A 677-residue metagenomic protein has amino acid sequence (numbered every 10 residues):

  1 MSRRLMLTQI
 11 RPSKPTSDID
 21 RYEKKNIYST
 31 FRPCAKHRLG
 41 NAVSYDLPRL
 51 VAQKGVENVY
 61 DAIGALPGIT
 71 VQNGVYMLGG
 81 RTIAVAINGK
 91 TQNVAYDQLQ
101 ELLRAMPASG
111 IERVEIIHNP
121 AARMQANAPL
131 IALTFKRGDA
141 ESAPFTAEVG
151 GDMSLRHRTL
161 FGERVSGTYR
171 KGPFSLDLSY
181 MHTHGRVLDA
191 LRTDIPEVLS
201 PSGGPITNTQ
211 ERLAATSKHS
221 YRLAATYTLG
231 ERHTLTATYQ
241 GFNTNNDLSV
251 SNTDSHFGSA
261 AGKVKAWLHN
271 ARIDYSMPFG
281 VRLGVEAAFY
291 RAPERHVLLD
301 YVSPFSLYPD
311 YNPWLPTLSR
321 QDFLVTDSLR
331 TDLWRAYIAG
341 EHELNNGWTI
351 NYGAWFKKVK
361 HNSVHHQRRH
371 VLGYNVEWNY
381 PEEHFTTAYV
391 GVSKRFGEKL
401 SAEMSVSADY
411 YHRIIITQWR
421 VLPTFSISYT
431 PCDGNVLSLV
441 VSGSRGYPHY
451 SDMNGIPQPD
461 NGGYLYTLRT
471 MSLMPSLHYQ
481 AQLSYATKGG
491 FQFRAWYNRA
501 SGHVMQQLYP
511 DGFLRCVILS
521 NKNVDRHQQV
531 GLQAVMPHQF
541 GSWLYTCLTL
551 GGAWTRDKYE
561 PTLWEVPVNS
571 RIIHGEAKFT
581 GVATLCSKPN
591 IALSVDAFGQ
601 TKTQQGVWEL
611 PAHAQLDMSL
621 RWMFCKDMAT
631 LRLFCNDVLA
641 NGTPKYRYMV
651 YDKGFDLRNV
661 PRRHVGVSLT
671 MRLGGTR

Functional and structural regions predicted by a protein language model:
S2-V51, V71-N73, G80-T82: Short, acidic, small-residue-rich periplasmic hinge/interaction motif at the N-terminus of Gram-negative outer-membrane
L5-S13, S17, Y28-R32, V59-A62 (+3 more regions): N-terminal periplasmic accessory domains that precede and gate Gram-negative outer-membrane beta-barrel machines
Y60-A95, R123: Extracytoplasmic beta-strand/coil segments of soluble accessory domains associated with Gram-negative outer-membrane
Q92-H118: Short acidic/polar hinge/loop motifs at secondary-structure boundaries that mediate gating or recognition
K218-N245, A261-V436, G489-N498, Q528-A553 (+1 more regions): Face-selective signature of the C-terminal outer-membrane beta-barrel domain
R445-A495, R499-S501, I518-G531, M536-Q539 (+1 more regions): Outer-membrane beta-barrel signature, preferentially recognizing the C-terminal barrel domain of Gram-negative
N523-T603: Gram-negative outer-membrane beta-barrel transporters
W622-R677: C-terminal beta-signal and adjacent terminal beta-strands/loops of Gram-negative outer-membrane beta-barrel proteins
